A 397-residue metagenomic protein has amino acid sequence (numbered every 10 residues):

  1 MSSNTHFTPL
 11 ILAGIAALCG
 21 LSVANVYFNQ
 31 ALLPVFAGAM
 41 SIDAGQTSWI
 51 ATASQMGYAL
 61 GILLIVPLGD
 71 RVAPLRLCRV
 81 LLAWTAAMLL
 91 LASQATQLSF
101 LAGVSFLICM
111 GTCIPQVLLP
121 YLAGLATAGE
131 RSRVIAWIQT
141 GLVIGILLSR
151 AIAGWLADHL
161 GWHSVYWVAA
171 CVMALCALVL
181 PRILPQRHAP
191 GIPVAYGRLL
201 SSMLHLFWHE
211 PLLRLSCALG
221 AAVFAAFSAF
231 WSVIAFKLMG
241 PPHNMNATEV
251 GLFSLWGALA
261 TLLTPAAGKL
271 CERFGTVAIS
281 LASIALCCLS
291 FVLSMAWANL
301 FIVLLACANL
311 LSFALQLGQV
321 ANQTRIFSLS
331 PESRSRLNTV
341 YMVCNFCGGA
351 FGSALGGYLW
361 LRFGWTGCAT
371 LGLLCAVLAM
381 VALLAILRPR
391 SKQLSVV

Functional and structural regions predicted by a protein language model:
S2-T5, P185-C217: Juxtamembrane intracellular "pre-TM" segments in multi-pass secondary transporters
L60-L98: Conserved MFS/SLC helix-loop-helix module at the cytosolic interface between two early adjacent transmembrane helices
I62-A73, L262-T276, W360: Helix-to-loop junctions at the C-terminal end of transmembrane segments in multipass secondary transporters
S105-L142: Cytoplasmic helix-loop-helix junction between adjacent transmembrane helices in 12-TM secondary transporters
I114-A126, L317-S330: Intracellular juxtamembrane helix-capping segments at the cytosolic ends of symmetry-related transmembrane helices
W137-R182: Helix-loop-helix hairpin linking two adjacent transmembrane segments in secondary transporters
C171-P190, A382-I386: C-terminal membrane-cytosol helix-exit motif in multi-pass small-molecule transporters
